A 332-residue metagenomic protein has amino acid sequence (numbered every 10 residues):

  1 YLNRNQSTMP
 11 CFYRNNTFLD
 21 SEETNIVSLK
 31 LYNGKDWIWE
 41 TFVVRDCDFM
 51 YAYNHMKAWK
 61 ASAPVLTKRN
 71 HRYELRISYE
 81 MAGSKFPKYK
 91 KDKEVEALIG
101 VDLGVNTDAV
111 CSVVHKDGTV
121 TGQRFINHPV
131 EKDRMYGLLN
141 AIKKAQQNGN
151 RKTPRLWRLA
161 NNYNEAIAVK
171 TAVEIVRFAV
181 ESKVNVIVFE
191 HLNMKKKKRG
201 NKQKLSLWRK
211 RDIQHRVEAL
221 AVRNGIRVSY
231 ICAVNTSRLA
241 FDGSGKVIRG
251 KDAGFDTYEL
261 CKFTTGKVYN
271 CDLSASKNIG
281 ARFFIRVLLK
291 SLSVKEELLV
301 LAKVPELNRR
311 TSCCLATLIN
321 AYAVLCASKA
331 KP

Functional and structural regions predicted by a protein language model:
Y1-P332: Nucleic-acid substrate recognition interfaces
